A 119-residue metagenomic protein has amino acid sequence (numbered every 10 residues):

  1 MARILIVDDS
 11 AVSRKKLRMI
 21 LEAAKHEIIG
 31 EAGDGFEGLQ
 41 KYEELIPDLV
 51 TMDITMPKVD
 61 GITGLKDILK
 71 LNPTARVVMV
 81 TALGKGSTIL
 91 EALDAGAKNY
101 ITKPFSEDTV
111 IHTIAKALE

Functional and structural regions predicted by a protein language model:
A11-G30: Two-component/phosphorelay signaling modules centered on CheY-like receiver
D34-E37, D60-T63: Acidic catalytic/metal-coordinating carboxylates
L45-T51: Active-site beta3 strand of CheY-like receiver
M56: Receiver (REC) domain active-site loop signature in two-component systems and cognate sites in sensor histidine kinases
L83-G84: Short, conserved "switch-loop" micro-motifs in signal-transduction and mechanochemical regulators
F105-I114: C-terminal output helix
